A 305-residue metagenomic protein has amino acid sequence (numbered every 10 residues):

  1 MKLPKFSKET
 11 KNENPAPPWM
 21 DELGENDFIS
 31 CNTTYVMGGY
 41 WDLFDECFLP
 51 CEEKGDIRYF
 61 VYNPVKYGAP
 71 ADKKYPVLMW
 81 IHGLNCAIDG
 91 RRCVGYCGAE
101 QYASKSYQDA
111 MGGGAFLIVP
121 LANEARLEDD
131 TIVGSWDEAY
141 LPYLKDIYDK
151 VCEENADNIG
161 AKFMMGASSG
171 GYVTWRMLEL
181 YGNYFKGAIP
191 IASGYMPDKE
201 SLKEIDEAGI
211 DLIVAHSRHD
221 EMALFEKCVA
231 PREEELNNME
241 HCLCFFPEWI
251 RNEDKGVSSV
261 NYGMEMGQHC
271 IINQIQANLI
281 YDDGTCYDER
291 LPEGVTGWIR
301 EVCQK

Functional and structural regions predicted by a protein language model:
M1-P76, A167, Y172, R176-M177 (+4 more regions): A domain-start/cap signature at the N-terminus of enzymes
S7, A215, H219-M222, E233 (+1 more regions): C-terminal catalytic histidine-bearing segment of alpha/beta-hydrolase fold enzymes
G68-A69, K73, E128-S168: Gly/Ser-rich "nucleophile elbow"/oxyanion-hole loop immediately N-terminal to the catalytic nucleophile in hydrolases
V77, L84-P142: Active-site machinery of serine-nucleophile hydrolases
I81-I88, D149-N155, A167, T174 (+4 more regions): Cell-envelope and extracellular/periplasmic
R92-C93, L224-E235: Short alpha-helix in the alpha/beta-hydrolase fold that links the catalytic acid
G113, D206-L212: Short, proline-enriched alpha-helix->beta-strand connector loops that line the catalytic pocket of alpha/beta-hydrolase
I159-D206: Primarily recognizes the serine-hydrolase "nucleophile elbow" in alpha/beta-hydrolase and SGNH/GDSL folds
